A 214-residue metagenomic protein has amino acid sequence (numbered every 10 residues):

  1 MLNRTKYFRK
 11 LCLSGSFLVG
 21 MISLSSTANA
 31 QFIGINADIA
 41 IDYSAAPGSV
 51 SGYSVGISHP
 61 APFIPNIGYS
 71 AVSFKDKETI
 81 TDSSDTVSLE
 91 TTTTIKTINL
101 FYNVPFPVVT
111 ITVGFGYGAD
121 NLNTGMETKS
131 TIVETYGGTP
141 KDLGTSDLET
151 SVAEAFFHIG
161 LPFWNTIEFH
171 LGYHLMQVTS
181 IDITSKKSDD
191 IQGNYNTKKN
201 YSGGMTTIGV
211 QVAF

Functional and structural regions predicted by a protein language model:
M1-F32, F214: Cleavable N-terminal export/targeting peptides
S26-S84, K96, Q211-A213: Short glycine/proline- and aromatic-enriched beta-strand/turn motifs that initiate or cap beta-hairpins
Q31-I39, P62-Y69, V109-F115, A155 (+2 more regions): Transmembrane beta-strands of outer-membrane beta-barrel proteins
S49-V55, T94-L100, S151-F157, G204-I208: Hydrophobic, lipid-facing positions within transmembrane beta-strands of outer-membrane proteins
S58-F63, V104-V108, L161-N165, F214: Outer-membrane beta-barrel strand-turn architecture
A71-I95, N121-T150, T179-Y201: Flexible, solvent-exposed loop segments that connect beta-strands
T92-T94, N99-V108, G114: Helix-adjacent hinge/juxtasegments
N200-F214: Outer-membrane beta-barrel "beta-signal"
